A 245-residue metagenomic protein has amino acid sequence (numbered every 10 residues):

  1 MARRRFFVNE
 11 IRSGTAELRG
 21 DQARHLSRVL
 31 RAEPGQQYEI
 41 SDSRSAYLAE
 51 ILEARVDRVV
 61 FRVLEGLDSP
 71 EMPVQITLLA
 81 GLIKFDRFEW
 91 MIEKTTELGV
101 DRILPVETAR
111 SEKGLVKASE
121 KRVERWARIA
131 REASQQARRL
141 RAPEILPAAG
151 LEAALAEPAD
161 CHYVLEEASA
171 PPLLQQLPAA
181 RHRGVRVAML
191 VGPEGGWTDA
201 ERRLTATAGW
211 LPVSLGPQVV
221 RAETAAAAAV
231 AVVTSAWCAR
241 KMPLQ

Functional and structural regions predicted by a protein language model:
M1-S69: N-terminal positively charged helical leader segments and presequences
S43, G66, E107-S111, P217-Q218: Short, ordered loop/turn segments at secondary-structure junctions
F61, A142-L146, P212: Generic structural signal for residues in well-ordered beta-strands
D68-Y163: RNA substrate-binding interface of SAM-dependent RNA methyltransferases
E120-E124, A180, A231-V232: Short, hinge-like loop/turn segments at secondary-structure boundaries
A159-R202, W210-S214: Active-site/ligand-binding-proximal alpha/beta "capping" segment
D199-Q245: Structured adenosyl-cofactor binding patch, chiefly the S-adenosyl-L-methionine
